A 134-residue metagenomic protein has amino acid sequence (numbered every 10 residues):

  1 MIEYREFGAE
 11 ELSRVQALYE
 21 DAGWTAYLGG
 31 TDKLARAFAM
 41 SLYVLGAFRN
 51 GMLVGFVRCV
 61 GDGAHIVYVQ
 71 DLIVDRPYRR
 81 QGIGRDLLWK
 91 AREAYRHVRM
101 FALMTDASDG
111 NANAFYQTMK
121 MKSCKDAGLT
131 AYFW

Functional and structural regions predicted by a protein language model:
M1-L28, A127: Short amphipathic alpha-helix that is part of the acyltransferase structural core
F7, L72-V74, T105: Hydrophobic adenine-recognition pocket in adenosine-nucleotide-binding enzymes
E10, A64, G110-N111: Short alpha-helical
E20-V44, F48: Active-site rim helix/loop that mediates acceptor-substrate recognition in acyltransferases
G46, M52-G61, H65-Y68, I73: Conserved beta-strand in the GNAT
V74, R80-E93: Conserved acetyl-CoA-binding loop-helix of GNAT-fold acetyltransferases
R85, H97, F101-G128, F133-W134: Conserved active-site alpha-helix within GNAT-family acetyltransferase domains
